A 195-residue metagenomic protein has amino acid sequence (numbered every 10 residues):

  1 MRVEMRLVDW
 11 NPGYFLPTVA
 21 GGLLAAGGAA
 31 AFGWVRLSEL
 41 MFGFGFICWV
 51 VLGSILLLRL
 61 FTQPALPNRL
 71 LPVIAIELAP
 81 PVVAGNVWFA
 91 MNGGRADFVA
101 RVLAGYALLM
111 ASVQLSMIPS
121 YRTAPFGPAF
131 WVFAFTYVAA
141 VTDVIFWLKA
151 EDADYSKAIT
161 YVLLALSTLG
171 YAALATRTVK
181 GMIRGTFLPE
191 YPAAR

Functional and structural regions predicted by a protein language model:
M1-G45: Membrane-interface helix-loop-helix junctions at boundaries between adjacent transmembrane segments
M1-L7, G53-N68, V113-P125, T176-M182: C-terminal ends of transmembrane helices
V8-P17, P67-E77, F126-A134: Cytoplasmic-side transmembrane-helix entry/capping segments in multi-pass membrane proteins
L24-V35, P81-R95, A139-D154: Hydrophobic alpha-helical transmembrane segments in multi-pass integral membrane proteins
R36-V51, D97-L108, L164-S167: Structural signature of hydrophobic alpha-helical transmembrane segments
T62-L66, V73-F98, I118-P119: Membrane-helix boundary elements
I76-A84, Y106-A111, F133-V144: Hydrophobic membrane-spanning alpha-helices of multi-pass integral membrane proteins
T186-R195: Short, highly charged, low-complexity non-transmembrane loops/tails of multi-pass membrane proteins
